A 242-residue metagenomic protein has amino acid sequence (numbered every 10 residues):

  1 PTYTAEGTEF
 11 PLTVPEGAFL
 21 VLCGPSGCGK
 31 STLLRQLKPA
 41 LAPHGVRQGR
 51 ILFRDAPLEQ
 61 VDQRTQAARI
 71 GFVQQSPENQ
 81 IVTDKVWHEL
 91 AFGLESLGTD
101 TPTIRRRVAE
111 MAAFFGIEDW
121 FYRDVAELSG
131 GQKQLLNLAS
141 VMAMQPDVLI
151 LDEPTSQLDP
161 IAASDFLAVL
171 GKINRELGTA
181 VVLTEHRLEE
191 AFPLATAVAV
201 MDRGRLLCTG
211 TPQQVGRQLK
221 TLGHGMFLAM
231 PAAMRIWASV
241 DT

Functional and structural regions predicted by a protein language model:
V46-A56: Conserved ABC transporter NBD signature motif
P57-G71: ABC ATPase NBD coupling module
P102-W120: Conserved ABC ATPase "signature" region
D124-L128: Conserved ABC ATPase signature
L149-D152: Catalytic Walker B motif of ABC-type/P-loop ATPase nucleotide-binding domains
E185-H186: H-loop/switch region of ABC-family ATPase nucleotide-binding domains
R205-A229, A233: Conserved beta-strand-loop-alpha-helix hinge in the C-terminal portion of ABC ATPase nucleotide-binding domains
